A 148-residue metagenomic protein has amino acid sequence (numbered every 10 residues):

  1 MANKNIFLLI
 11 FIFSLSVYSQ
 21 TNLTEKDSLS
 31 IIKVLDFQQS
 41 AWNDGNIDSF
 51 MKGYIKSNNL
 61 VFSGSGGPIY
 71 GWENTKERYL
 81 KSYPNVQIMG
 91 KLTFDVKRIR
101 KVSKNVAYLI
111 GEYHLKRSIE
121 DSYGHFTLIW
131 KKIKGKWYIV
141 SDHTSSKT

Functional and structural regions predicted by a protein language model:
M1-L23: Bacterial Sec-dependent N-terminal signal peptides
S16-G53: Short, low-complexity N-terminal intrinsically disordered segments enriched in polar/charged residues
Q38, F50-M51, N59-L60, T75 (+2 more regions): Hydrophobic pocket/interface hotspot
I55, G66, R98, E112-Y113 (+2 more regions): A mature extracytoplasmic/lumenal domain signature
K56, V102-S103, I133: Structural motif
N59-Y70, P84-Q87: A short gly/proline-enriched turn/hairpin at secondary-structure junctions
K76-S118: Surface-exposed, charged secondary-structure patches
Y123-T148: Short beta-strand edge/turn micro-motifs at domain boundaries
